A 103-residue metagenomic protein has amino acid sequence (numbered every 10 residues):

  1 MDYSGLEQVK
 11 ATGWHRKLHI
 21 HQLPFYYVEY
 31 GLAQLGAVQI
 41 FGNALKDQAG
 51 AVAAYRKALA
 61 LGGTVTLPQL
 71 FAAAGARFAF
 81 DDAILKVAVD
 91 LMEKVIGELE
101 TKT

Functional and structural regions predicted by a protein language model:
M1-T103: C-terminal, non-catalytic "cap/extension" segments appended to globular domains
